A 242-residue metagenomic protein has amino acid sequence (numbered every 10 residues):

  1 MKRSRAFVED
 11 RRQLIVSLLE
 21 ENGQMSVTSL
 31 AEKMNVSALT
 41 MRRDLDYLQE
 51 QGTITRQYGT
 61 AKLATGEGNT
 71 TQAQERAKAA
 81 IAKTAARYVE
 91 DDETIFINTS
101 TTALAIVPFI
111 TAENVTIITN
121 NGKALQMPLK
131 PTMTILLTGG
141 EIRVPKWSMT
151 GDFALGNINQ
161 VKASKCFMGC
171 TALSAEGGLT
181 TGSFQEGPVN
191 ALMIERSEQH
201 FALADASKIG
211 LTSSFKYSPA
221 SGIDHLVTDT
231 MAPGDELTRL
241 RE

Functional and structural regions predicted by a protein language model:
K2-L14, L18-T28, E32-T101, V107-A112 (+2 more regions): HTH-adjacent hinge/linker in prokaryotic transcriptional regulators
K2-R3, F7, S17, Q24-T28 (+1 more regions): Conserved phosphate- and dinucleotide-binding cores of soluble alpha/beta proteins, encompassing both enzyme active
T101-T102, A124: A generic "binding-loop/recognition-motif" signal
